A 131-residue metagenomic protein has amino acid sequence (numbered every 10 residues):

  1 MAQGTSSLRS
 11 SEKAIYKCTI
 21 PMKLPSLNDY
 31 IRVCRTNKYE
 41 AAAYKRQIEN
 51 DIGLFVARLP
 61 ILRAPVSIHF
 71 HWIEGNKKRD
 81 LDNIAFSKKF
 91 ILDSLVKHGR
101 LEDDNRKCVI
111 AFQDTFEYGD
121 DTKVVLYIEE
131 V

Functional and structural regions predicted by a protein language model:
M1-V131: Catalytic phosphate/metal-binding cores of nucleic-acid and nucleotide-processing enzymes, i.e., regions that mediate
